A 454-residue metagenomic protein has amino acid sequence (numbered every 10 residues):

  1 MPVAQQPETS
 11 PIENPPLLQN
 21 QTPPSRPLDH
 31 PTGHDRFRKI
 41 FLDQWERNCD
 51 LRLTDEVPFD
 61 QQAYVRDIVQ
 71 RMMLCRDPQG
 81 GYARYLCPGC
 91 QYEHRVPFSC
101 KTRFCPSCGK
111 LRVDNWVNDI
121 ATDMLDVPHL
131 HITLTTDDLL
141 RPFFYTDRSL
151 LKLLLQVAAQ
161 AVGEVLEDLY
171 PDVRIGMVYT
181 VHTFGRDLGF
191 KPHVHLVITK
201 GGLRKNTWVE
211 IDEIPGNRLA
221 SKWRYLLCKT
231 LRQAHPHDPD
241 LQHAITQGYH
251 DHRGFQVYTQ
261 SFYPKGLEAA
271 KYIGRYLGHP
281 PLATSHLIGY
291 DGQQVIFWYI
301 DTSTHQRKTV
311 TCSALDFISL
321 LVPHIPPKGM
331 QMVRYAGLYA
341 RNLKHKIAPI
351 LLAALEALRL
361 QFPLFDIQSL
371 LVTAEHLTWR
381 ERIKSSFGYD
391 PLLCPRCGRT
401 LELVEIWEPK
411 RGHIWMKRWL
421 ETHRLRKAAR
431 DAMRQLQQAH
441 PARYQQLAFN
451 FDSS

Functional and structural regions predicted by a protein language model:
M1-S454: Beta->alpha loop/short-helix hinge microenvironment recognizer with preference for catalytic Tyr/His contexts
